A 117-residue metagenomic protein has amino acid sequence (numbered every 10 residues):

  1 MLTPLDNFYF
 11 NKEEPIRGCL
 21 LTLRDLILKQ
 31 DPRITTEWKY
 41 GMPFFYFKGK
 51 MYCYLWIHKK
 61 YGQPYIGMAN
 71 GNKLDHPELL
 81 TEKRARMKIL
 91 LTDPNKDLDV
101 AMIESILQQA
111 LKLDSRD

Functional and structural regions predicted by a protein language model:
M1-D117: Charge-dense, helix-prone N-terminal extensions
